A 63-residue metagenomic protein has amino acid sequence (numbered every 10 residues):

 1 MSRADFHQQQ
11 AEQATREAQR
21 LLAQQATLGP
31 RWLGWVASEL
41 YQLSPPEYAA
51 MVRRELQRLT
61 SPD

Functional and structural regions predicted by a protein language model:
M1-T27: N-terminal acidic leader/helix
L22, T60-D63: A structural signal for well-ordered alpha-helices, especially hydrophobic packing surfaces of coiled-coils
R31-S61: Short, charge-rich amphipathic interface segments used for partner binding and complex assembly
